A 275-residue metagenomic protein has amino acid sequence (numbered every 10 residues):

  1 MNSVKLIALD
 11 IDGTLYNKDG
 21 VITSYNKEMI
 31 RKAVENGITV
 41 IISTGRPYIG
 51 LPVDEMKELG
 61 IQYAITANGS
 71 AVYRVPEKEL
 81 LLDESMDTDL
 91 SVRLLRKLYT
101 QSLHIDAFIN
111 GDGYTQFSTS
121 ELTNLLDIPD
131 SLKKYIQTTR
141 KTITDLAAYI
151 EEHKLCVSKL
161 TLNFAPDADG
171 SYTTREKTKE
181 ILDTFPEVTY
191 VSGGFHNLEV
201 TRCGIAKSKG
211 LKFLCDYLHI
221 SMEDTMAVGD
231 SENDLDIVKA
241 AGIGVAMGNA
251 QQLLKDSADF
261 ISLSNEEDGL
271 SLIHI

Functional and structural regions predicted by a protein language model:
N2-L6, T23, D183, L198-I273: Mg2+-dependent phosphoryl-transfer enzymes with acidic/Ser/Thr/Gly-rich catalytic loops
V4, I61, S102, V157-S158 (+2 more regions): Short, well-ordered alpha-helix to beta-strand connector turns
K5-K18: Asp-based phosphoryl-transfer active-site loop
K18-D19, L51-V53, V75-P76, F117 (+3 more regions): Short glycine-/acidic-enriched loop or helix-start segments at secondary-structure transitions that form or flank
S24-P129: Active-site phosphate-binding/coordination module
L59-G60, N68, P76, F185-P186 (+2 more regions): Short, structured coil segments at secondary-structure junctions
K97, Q101-L103, F108-V228: Conserved acidic, metal-coordinating active-site core of Asp-based, Mg2+-dependent phosphoryl-transfer enzymes
